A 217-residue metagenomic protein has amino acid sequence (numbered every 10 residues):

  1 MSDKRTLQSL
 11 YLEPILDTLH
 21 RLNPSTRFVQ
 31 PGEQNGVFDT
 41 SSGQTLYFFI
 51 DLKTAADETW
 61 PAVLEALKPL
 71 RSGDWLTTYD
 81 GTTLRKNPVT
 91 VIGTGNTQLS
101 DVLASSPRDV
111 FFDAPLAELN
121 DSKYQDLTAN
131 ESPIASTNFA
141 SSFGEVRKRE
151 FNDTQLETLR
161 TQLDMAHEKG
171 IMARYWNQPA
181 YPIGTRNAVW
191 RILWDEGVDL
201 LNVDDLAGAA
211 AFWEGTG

Functional and structural regions predicted by a protein language model:
M1-G217: Catalytic cores of phosphodiester-bond hydrolases, prominently lipid phosphodiesterases
